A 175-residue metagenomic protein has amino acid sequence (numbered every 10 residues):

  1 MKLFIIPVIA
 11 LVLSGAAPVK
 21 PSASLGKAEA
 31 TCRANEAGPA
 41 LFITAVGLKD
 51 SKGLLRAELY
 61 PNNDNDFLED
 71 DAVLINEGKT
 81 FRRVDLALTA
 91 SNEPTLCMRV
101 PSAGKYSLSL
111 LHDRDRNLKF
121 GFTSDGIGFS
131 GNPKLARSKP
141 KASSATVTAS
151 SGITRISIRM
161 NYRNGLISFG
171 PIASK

Functional and structural regions predicted by a protein language model:
L11-A23: Bacterial Sec-dependent signal peptides at the C-terminal "C-region" and cleavage site
K20-R33, K139-I167: Extracellular beta-sheet/turn segments enriched in Thr/Pro/Gly and aliphatic residues
P39-G47, A57: A short, amphipathic beta-strand motif
A45-K49, V100-S102: Non-cytosolic beta-sheet module surface loops
L54-D66: Extended low-complexity, serine/threonine- and proline-enriched intrinsically disordered segments
D70-V100: Tryptophan-paired
P101-L110: A short tyrosine-centered beta-strand micro-motif
D113-F122: Acidic, glycine-anchored loop motifs typical of Ca2+
